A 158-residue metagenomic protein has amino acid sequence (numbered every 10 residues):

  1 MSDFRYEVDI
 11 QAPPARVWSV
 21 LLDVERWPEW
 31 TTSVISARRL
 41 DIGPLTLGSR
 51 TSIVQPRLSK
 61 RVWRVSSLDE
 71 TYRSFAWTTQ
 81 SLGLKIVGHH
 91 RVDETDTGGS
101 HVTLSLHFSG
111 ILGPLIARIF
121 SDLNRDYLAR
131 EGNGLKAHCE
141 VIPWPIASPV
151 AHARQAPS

Functional and structural regions predicted by a protein language model:
M1-D9, Q55-K60, L128, L135: An N-terminal domain-start capping segment
M1-I42, Q155-S158: Hydrophobic ligand-binding cavity/cleft-lining segments
A15-S19, E29, T97, R130-N133 (+1 more regions): Replace "anionic and nucleotidyl ligands
E29, V54-H101, H107-L112, A137 (+1 more regions): Hydrophobic-ligand binding "helix-grip"
H107-S158: A conserved amphipathic terminal alpha-helix motif
